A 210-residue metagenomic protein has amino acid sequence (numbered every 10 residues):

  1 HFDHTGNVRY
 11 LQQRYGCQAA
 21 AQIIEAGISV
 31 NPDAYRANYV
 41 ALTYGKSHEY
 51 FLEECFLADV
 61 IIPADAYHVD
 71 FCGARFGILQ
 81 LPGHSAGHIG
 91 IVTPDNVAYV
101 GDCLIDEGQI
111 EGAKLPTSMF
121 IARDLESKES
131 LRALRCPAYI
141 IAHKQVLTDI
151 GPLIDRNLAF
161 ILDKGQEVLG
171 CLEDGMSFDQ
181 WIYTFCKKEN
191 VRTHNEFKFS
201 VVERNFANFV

Functional and structural regions predicted by a protein language model:
H1-H4, H84, H88, H143 (+3 more regions): Histidine-centered active-site/metal-ligand motif
H1-H68: Active-site HxH/HxHxD metal-binding segment of metal-dependent hydrolases
Q13-C17, T93-N96, L134-C136, E173-G175: Short glycine/proline-enriched coil/turn segments at helix->beta-strand junctions
I24, Y67, A74, N96-V97: Well-ordered beta-strand scaffold positions
R75-P82, A86-G165: Metallo-beta-lactamase
E167-V210: C-terminal regulatory/interaction regions
